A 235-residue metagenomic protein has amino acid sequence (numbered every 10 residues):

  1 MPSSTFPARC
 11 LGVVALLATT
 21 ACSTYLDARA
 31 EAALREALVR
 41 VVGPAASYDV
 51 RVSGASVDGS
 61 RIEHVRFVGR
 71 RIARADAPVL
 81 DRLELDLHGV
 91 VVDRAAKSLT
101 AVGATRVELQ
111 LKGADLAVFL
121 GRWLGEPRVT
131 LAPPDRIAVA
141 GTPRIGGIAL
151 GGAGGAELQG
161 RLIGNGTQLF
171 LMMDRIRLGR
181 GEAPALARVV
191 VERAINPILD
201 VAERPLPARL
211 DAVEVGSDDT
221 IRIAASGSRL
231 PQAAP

Functional and structural regions predicted by a protein language model:
M1-R61, G69-A77, S217, A224-P235: Hydrophobic membrane-targeting and insertion signals
G43-V118, W123-G146: N-terminal beta-strand/beta-hairpin edge segment
R71-A73, G89, P133, P143 (+3 more regions): A mature extracytoplasmic/lumenal domain signature
I72-V79, R144-G154, R180-G181, L230-P235: Short, cysteine-centered beta-strand-loop-beta hairpins and adjacent loop/turn segments enriched in charged/polar
A132, I163-Q168, S217-D218: A short, structured loop/turn motif at beta-sheet edges
I137-V139, I148-L150, G164, Q168-M172: Extended amphipathic alpha-helical interaction segments
L158-L162: Hydrophobic/aromatic beta-strand elements that line small-molecule binding cavities or substrate pockets in beta-rich
Q168-A212: Extended amphipathic ligand-handling, pore-lining, and cofactor/metal-binding catalytic surfaces
